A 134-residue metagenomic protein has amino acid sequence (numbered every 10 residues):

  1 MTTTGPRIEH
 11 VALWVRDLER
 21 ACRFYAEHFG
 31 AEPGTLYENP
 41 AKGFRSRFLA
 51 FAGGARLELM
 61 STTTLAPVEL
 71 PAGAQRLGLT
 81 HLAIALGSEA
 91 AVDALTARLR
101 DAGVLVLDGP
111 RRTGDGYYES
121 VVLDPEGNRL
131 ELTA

Functional and structural regions predicted by a protein language model:
M1, P67-A72: Short beta-strand/turn micro-motifs at beta-sheet edges
M1-T4, Y37, R47-A50, T96-A134: Vicinal oxygen chelate
G5, W14-L57, T63: Core segments of cupin and vicinal oxygen chelate
R7-R16, R47-F51, L70-R98, Y118-L123: Vicinal oxygen chelate
E9, G34, T80, L107-D108: A short, local hydrophobic-aromatic micro-motif
A55-L57, T80, P125-N128: Change "...and in nucleic-acid phosphodiester-cleaving endonucleases..." to "...and in nucleic-acid processing enzymes
M60, E69-P71, L132-T133: Short, charged, solvent-exposed linker or helix-capping segments at domain edges/interfaces that act as flexible hinges
